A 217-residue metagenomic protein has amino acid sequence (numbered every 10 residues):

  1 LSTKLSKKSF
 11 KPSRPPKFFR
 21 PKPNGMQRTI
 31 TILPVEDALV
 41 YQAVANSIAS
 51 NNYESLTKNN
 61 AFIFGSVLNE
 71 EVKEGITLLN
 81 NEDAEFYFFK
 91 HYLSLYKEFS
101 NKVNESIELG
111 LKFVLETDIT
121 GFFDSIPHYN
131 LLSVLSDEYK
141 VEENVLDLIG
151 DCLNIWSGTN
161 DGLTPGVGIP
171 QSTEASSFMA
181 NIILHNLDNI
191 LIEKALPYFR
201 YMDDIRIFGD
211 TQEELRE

Functional and structural regions predicted by a protein language model:
K4-P23, D147-S157: Reverse-transcriptase-like RNA-dependent polymerase core
S6, P15-F19, Q27-L33, K97-I107 (+1 more regions): Catalytic micro-motifs at enzyme active sites that drive phosphoryl/nucleotidyl and oxygen chemistry
S13-A43, N60-F86, T159-N181: Short, conserved non-catalytic motifs in the polymerase core
T31-I32, A43, Y53-K58, S125-H128: Short, conserved acidic/polar surface loops in the N-terminal third of protein domains
A38-S50, D151: Short, hydrophobic/amphipathic alpha-helical patches that form generic packing surfaces within helical domains
A49-V114: Active-site-proximal segment of RNA-dependent polymerases
E85-M202, R206-R216: Conserved polymerase palm-domain catalytic core
